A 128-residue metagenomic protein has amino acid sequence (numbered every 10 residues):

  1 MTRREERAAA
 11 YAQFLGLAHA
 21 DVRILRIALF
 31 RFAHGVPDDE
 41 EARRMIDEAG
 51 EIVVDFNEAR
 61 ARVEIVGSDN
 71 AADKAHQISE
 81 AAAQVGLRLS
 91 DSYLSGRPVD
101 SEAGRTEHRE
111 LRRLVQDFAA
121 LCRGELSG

Functional and structural regions predicted by a protein language model:
M1-G128: Conserved non-transmembrane functional hotspots
